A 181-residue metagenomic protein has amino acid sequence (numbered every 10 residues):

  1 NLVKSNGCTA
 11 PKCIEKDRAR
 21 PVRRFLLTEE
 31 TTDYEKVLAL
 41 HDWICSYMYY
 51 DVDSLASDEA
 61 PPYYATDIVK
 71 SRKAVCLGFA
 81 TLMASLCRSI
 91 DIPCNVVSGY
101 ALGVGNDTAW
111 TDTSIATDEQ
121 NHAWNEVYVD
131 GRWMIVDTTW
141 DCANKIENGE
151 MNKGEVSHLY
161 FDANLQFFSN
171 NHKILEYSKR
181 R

Functional and structural regions predicted by a protein language model:
S5, S46, S54-S57, S71 (+7 more regions): Generic serine detector
N6-A74, A84: Secondary-structure boundary elements
R18, V22-E35, E59-A65, L82-S89 (+1 more regions): A structural boundary/capping signal
G78-F168: Hydrophobic/aromatic-rich core segments of domains that either
